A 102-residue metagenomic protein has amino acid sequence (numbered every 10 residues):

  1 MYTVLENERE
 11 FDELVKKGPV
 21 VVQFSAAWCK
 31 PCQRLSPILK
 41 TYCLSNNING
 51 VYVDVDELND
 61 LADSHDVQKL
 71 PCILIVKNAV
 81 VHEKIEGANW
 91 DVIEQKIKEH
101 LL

Functional and structural regions predicted by a protein language model:
M1-E13: N-terminal "domain-start" segment that seeds a small globular fold
V4-E6, F24, L39-D60: Thiol-based oxidoreductase modules, predominantly thioredoxin-like and allied folds used for disulfide exchange
R9-D12, N59-D60, D91: Acidic phosphotransfer microenvironment of two-component signaling modules
V15-S25: Short active-site neighborhood of thiol/selenol oxidoreductases, capturing the structured segment around
F24-I38: Conserved redox-active cysteine motifs that mediate thiol-disulfide chemistry, especially di-cysteine Cys-X(1-2)-Cys
I48, S64-H65, H82: Chalcogenol-based redox active-site neighborhoods
H65-L74: Structural micro-motif
K77-L102: Non-catalytic, surface beta->alpha helical segment in thiol-disulfide oxidoreductase systems
